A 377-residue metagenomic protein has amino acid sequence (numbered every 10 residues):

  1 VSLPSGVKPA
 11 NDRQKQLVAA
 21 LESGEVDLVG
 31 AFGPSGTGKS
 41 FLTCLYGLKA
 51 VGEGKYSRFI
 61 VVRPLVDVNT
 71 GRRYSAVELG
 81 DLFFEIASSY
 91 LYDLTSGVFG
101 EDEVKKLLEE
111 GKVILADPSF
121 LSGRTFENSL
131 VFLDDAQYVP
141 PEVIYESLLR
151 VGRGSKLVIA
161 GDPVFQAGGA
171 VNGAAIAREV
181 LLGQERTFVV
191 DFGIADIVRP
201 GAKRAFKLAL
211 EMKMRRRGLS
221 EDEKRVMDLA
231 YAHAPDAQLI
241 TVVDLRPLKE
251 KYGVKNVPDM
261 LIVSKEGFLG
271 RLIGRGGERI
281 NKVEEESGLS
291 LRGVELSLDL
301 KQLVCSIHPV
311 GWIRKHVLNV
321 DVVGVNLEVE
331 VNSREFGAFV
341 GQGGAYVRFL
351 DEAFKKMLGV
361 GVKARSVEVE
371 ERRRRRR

Functional and structural regions predicted by a protein language model:
S2-V7, Q16-V18, E25-E101, V113-F126 (+1 more regions): Conserved helicase motor core of SF1/SF2 NTP-dependent helicases
G6-P9, E109, L133-Q137: Short, flexible loop segments at the rims of nucleotide/cofactor-binding pockets, characterized by
G30, V131-L133: Walker B beta-strand of ABC/ABC-like P-loop ATPase nucleotide-binding domains, specifically the conserved hydrophobic
G33, G38, D135, G274 (+1 more regions): The Walker A (P-loop) glycine that initiates the GxxxxGKT/S ATP-binding motif of P-loop NTPases
V104: Extended basic-aromatic, gly/pro-enriched interface segments that bind polyanionic ligands
F120-S122, Y138-V139, V164-Q166, G267-G270 (+1 more regions): Short acidic, S/G/P-rich loop/turn micro-motifs used as interaction or catalytic elements
G201-R377: RNA-contacting regions in translation and RNA-metabolism proteins, encompassing KH/S1 modules where present
